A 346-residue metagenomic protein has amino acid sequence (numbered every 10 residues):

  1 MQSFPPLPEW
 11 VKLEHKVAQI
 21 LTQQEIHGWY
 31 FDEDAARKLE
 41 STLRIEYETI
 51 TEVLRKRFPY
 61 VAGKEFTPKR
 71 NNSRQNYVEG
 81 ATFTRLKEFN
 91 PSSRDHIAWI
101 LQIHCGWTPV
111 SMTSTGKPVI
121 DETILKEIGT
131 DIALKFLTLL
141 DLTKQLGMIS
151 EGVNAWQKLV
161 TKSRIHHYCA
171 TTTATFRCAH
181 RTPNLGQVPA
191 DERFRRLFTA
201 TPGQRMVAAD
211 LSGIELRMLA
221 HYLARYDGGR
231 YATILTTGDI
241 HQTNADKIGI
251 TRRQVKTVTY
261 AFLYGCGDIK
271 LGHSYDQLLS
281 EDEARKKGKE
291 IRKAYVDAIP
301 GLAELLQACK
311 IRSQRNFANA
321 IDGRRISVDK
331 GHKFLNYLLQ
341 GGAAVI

Functional and structural regions predicted by a protein language model:
M1-A190, T199, G203-R205, S212-E215 (+2 more regions): Conserved "right-hand" nucleotidyltransferase catalytic core of DNA-directed polymerases
F4-H15, S212, L235-G238, G249-V255 (+1 more regions): Structural motif
T22, T84, I165, T171 (+1 more regions): Conserved catalytic core of nucleic-acid polymerases
E25, C105, Y226, F262-G267: Short alpha-helix boundary/capping elements
Y30-E33, L216, D227-R230, F334-L335: Short small-residue beta-strand/loop micro-motif enriched in glycine and branched aliphatics
P91, L235-T237, F262-G267: Short acidic alpha-helix initiation/capping motifs at coil-to-helix transition points, especially at protein N-termini
A208-A209, A220: Long, highly charged, low-complexity internal segments
E215-K247, D322-R325: Metal-dependent catalytic core segments for phosphate chemistry
